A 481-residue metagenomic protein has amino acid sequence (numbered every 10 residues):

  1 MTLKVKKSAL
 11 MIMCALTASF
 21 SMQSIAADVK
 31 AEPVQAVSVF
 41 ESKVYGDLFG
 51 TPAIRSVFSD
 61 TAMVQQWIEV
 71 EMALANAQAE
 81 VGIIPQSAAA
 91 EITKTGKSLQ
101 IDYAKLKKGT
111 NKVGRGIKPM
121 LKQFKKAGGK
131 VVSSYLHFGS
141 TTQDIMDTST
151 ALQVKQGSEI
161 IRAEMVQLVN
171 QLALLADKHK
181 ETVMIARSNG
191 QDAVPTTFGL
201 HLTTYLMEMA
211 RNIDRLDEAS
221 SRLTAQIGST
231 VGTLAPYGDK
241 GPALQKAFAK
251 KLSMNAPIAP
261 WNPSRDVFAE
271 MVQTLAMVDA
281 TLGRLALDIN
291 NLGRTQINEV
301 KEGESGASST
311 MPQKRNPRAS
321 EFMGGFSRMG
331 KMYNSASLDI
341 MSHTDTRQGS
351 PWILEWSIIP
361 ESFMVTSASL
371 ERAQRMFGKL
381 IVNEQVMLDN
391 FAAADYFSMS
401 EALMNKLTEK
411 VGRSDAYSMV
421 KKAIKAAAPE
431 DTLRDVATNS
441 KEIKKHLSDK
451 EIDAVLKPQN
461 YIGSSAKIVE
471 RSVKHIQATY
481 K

Functional and structural regions predicted by a protein language model:
M1-A26: Gram-negative bacterial Sec-dependent N-terminal signal peptides
V29-G228, L234, P242-Q245, S320-F322 (+3 more regions): A helix-coil-helix interface module used to build multimeric assemblies and to scaffold catalytic/cofactor sites
P33-A53, V57, A62, T110 (+1 more regions): Catalytic-core signal marking the mid-to-C-terminal active-site face
P52-I54, I145-Q153, S188-G190, I258-R265 (+3 more regions): A short small-residue
A79, A176, K180, D217 (+5 more regions): A structural signal for long alpha-helical coiled-coils and helix-turn connectors that form the cytosolic signaling
N111, K155-R162, V166, A173 (+8 more regions): Short amphipathic alpha-helical segments with heptad-repeat character
G116-S134, V194-H343: Internal glycine-rich alpha/beta core junctions
